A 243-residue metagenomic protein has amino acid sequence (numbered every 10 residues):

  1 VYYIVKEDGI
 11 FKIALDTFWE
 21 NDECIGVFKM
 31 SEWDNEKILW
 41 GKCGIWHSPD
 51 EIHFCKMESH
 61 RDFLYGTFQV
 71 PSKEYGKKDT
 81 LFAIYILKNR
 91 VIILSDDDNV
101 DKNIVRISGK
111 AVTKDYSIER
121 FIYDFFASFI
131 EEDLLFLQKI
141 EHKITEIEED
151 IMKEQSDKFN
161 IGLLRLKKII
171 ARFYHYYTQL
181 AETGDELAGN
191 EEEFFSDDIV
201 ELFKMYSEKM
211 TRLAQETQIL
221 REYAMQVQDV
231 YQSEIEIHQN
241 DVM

Functional and structural regions predicted by a protein language model:
V1-V112, Q179, T183-F195: Helix-boundary and N-terminal cytosolic regulatory elements
D16-W19, I118-I130, N160-K167, L202-S207: Short, charged, low-complexity loops and linkers
K29-M30, L134-L137, E141, K167 (+1 more regions): Generic detection of long, well-ordered alpha-helical segments
K42-G44, Q69-S72, I122-Y123, L137 (+2 more regions): Intrinsically disordered, low-complexity segments enriched in polar/charged residues with Gly/Pro, especially when
H47-P49, F54, L81, Y116 (+8 more regions): Homeobox/homeodomain signature
F63-Y65, Y123, Y231: Aromatic side chains
K77-K158: Switch/coupling subdomain of P-loop NTPase systems
E148, Q155-M243: Membrane-associated alpha-helical segments
